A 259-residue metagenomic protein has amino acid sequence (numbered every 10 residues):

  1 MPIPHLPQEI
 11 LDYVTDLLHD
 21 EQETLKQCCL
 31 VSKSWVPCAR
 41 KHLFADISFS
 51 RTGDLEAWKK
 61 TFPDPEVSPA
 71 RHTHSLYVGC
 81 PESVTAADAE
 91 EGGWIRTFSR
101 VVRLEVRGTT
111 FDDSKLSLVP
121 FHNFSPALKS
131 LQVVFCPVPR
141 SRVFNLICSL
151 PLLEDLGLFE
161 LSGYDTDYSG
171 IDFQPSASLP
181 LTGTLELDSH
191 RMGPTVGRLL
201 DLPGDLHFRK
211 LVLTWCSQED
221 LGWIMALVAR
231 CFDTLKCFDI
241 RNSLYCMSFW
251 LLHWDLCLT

Functional and structural regions predicted by a protein language model:
P2-A89: Hydrophobic regular-secondary-structure patch
I3, L55-T61, E66, C80-T234 (+1 more regions): Leucine-rich repeat
E23-T24, F44, S48, R103 (+2 more regions): Secondary-structure boundary/capping residues
S34, C38-H42, T184, V212-T214 (+1 more regions): Secondary-structure boundary/capping motif
C237-N242, T259: Short, conserved beta-strand edge motifs with alternating hydrophobic and charged residues
L251-T259: C-terminal structural cap/anchor segments
